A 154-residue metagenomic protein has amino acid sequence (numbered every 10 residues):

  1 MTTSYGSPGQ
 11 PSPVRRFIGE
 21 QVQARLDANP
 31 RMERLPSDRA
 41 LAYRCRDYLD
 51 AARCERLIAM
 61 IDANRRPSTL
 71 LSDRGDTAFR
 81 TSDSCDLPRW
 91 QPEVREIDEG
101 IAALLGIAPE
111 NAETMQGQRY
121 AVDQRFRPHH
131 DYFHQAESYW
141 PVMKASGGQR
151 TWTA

Functional and structural regions predicted by a protein language model:
M1-A154: Fe(II)/2-oxoglutarate oxygenase catalytic core
